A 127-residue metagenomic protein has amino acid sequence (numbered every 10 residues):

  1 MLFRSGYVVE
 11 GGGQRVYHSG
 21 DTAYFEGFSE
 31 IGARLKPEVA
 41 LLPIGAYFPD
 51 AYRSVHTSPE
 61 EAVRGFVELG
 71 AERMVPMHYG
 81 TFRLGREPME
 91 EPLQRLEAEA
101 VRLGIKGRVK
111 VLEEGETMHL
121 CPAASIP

Functional and structural regions predicted by a protein language model:
M1-L2: Short, small-residue-biased leader/transition segments that mark boundaries at the very start of proteins
S5-V9: Short beta-strand scaffold segments in enzyme catalytic cores
E10-V16, L120: Beta-strand-turn-beta hairpins that frame and shape the catalytic cleft of phosphate-ester-processing enzymes
R15, A23-E113: Cap/insert and terminal regions of metallo-dependent hydrolase folds
S19: Generic enzyme active-site microenvironment
E114-L120: A short acidic, often aromatic-flanked loop/helix-cap motif at beta-alpha or helix-coil junctions that lines enzyme
P122-P127: Short, surface-exposed amphipathic charged segments that create phosphate/polyanion-binding patches used for binding
